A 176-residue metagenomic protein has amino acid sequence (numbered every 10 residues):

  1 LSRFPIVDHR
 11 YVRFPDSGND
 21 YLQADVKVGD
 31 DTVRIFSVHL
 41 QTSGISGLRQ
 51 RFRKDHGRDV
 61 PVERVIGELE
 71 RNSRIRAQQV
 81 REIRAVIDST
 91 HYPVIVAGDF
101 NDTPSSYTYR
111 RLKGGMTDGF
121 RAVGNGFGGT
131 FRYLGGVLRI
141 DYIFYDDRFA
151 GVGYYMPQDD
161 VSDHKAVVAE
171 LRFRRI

Functional and structural regions predicted by a protein language model:
L1-L48, A150, Y155-D159: Structured beta-strand-rich core segments of catalytic domains in phosphoester-bond hydrolases
F14-D16, R71-E82: Soluble or luminal CAZymes and related metallo-dependent hydrolases
G18, F52-K54, R111-G115: Glycine-rich, phosphate-binding/catalytic loops in enzymes
D25-V26, R51-K54, A169-L171: Short, charged/polar low-complexity linear motifs in solvent-exposed/disordered segments
V26-V28, V33-F36, R58-V62, V94-V96 (+1 more regions): Short charge-dense sequence patches
S46-Q50, Y107-Y109: Short aromatic-enriched loop/helix-cap "lid" or pocket-rim segments at secondary-structure transitions that line
Q50-L69: A solvent-exposed, charged loop/short amphipathic helix patch at secondary-structure junctions
A77-Q78, E82-I95, F100-I176: Metal-dependent phosphoester-hydrolase catalytic domains
